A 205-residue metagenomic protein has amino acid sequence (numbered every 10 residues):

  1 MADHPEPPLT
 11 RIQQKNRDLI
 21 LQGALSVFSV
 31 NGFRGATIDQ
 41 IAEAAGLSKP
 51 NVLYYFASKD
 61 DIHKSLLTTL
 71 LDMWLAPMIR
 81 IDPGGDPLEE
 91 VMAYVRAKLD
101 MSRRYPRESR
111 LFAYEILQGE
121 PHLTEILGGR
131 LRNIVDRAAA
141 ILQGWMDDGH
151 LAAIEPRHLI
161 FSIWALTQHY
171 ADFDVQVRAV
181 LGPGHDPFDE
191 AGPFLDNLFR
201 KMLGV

Functional and structural regions predicted by a protein language model:
M1-K15: N-terminal intrinsically disordered/low-complexity leader segments
A2-H4, D100, R104, R132 (+3 more regions): C-terminal peripheral helix-coil segments that are non-catalytic and often amphipathic
P7, K64-A93, V135-G144: Amphipathic alpha-helical linker/stalk segments
L19, G23, V27-D61, S65: Helix-turn-helix
I79-E108, P156-I163, G192: Hydrophobic alpha-helical connector segments
E89, E125-R130, M146-S162, E190: All-alpha amphipathic helical-bundle segments outside canonical DNA-binding/catalytic cores that form hydrophobic
V95-K98, F112-E115, I163, T167 (+1 more regions): Short alpha-helical scaffolding segments that buttress acidic/His motifs in well-ordered protein cores
R103-E125, F173-L181: Amphipathic alpha-helical segments used for helix-helix packing
